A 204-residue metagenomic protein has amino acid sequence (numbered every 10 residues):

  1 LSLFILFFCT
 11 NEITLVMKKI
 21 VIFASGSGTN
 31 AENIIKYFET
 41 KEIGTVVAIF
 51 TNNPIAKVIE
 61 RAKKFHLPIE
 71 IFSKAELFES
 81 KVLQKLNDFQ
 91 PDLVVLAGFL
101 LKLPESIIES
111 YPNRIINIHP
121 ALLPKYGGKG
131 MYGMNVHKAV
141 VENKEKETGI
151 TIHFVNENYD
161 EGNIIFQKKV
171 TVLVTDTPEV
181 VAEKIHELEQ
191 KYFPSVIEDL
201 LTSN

Functional and structural regions predicted by a protein language model:
L1-C9: Hydrophobic alpha-helical signal peptides and transmembrane signal-/tail-anchor segments that drive secretory-pathway
F8-N204: One-carbon transfer enzymes
